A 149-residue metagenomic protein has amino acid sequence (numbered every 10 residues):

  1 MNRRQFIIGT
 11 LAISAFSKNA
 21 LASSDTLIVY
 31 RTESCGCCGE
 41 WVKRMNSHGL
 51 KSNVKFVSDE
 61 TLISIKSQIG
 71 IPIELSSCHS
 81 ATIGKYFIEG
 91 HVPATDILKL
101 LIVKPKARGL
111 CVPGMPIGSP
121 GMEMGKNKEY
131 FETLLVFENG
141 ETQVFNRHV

Functional and structural regions predicted by a protein language model:
Q5-A22: N-terminal export signals
D25-E40: Local sequence-structure signature of Cys/Sec-based thiol-disulfide redox active-site neighborhoods
T26-L27, K51-S52, K85-F87: Short active-site oxyanion
W41, S58-T61, P93, I97: Stable alpha-helical elements in mature extracytoplasmic
R44-N53: Conserved helix-turn-beta segment immediately C-terminal to the redox Cys motif in thioredoxin-like folds
S52-S64, I83: Thiol-based oxidoreductase modules, predominantly thioredoxin-like and allied folds used for disulfide exchange
S67-V149: Thiol/selenol-based redox catalytic cores and closely related redox-interacting motifs
